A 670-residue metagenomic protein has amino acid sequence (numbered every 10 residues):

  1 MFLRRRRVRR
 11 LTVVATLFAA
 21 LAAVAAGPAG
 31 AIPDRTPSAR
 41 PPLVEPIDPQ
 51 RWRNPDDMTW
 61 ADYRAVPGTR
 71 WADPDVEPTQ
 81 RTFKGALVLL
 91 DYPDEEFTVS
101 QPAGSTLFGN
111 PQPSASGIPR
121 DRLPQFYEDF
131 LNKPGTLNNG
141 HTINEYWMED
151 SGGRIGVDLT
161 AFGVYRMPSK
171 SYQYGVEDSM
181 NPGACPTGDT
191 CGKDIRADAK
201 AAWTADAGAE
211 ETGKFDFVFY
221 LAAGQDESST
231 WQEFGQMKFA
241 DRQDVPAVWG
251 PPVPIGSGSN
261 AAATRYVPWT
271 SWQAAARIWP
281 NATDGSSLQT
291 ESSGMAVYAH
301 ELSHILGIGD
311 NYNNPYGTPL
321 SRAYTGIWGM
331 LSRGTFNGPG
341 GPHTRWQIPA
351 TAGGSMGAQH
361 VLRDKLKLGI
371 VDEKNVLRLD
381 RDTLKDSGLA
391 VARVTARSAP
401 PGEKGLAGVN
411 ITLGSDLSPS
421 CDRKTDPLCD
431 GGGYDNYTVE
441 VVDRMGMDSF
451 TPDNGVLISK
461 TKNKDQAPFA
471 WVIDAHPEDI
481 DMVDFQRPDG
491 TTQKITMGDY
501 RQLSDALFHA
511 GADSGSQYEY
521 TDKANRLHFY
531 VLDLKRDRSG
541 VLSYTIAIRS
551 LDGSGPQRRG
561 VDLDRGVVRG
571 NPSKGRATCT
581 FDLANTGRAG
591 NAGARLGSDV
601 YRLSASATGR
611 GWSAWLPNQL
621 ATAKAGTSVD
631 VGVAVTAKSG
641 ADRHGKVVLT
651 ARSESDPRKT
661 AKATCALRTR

Functional and structural regions predicted by a protein language model:
F2-A31: Secretory targeting and sorting signals
I32-R51, T98-G104, D121, Q243-N281 (+3 more regions): Non-catalytic C-terminal accessory/binding modules of secreted extracellular proteins
I32-W328, S332-P342, A352, G640: Active-site-proximal segment of zinc-dependent metalloprotease catalytic domains
P93, M445, N585-A589, S639 (+1 more regions): Short, acidic/polar linear motifs in exposed loop/turn regions
L288-Q289, G309-D422: A domain-level signal for the mature, folded cores of soluble proteins
K574-F581, V629, A641-V648: Short, solvent-exposed loop/turn segments enriched in Ser/Thr/Gly
S613-S639: Intrinsically disordered, low-complexity Pro/Gly/Ser/Thr-rich segments with frequent PxxP/GP/PP motifs and embedded
G640-T669: Terminal connector regions
